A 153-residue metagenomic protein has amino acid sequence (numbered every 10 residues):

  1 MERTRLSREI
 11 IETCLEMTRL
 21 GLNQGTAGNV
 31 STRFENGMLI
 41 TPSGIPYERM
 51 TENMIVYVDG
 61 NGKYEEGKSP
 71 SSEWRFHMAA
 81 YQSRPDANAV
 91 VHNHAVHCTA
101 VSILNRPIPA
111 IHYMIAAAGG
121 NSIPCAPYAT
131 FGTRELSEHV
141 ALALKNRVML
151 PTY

Functional and structural regions predicted by a protein language model:
M1-Y153: Glycine-rich flexible loops
